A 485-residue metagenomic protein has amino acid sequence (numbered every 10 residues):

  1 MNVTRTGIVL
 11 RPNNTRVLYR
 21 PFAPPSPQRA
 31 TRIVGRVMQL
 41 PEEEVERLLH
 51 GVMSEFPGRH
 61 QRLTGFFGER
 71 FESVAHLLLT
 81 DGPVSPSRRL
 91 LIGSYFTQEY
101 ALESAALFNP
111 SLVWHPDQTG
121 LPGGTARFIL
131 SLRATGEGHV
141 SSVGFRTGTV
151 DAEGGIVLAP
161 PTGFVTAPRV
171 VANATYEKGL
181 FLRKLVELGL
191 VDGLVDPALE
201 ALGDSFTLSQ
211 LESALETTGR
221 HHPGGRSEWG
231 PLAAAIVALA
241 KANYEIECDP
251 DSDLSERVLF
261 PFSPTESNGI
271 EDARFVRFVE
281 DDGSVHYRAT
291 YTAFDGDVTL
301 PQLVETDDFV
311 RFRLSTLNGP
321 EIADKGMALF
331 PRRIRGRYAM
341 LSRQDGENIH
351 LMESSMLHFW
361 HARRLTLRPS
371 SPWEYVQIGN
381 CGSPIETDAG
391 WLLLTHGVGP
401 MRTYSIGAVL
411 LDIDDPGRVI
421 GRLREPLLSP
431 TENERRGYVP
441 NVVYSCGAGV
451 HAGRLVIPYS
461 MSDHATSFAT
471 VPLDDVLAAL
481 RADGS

Functional and structural regions predicted by a protein language model:
M1-N268, R277-M327, R332-V376, E386-Y438 (+2 more regions): Beta-rich carbohydrate-recognition and catalytic domains
A328-R332, C381-S383, S445-V450: Beta-rich, blade/repeat-based domains predominating in secreted/periplasmic proteins but also intracellular
W373-C381, N441-Y444: Donor nucleotide-activated moiety binding/catalytic core segment of transferases that use nucleotide-activated donors
E434-A448: A conserved acidic, glycine/proline-rich C-terminal tail/linker
